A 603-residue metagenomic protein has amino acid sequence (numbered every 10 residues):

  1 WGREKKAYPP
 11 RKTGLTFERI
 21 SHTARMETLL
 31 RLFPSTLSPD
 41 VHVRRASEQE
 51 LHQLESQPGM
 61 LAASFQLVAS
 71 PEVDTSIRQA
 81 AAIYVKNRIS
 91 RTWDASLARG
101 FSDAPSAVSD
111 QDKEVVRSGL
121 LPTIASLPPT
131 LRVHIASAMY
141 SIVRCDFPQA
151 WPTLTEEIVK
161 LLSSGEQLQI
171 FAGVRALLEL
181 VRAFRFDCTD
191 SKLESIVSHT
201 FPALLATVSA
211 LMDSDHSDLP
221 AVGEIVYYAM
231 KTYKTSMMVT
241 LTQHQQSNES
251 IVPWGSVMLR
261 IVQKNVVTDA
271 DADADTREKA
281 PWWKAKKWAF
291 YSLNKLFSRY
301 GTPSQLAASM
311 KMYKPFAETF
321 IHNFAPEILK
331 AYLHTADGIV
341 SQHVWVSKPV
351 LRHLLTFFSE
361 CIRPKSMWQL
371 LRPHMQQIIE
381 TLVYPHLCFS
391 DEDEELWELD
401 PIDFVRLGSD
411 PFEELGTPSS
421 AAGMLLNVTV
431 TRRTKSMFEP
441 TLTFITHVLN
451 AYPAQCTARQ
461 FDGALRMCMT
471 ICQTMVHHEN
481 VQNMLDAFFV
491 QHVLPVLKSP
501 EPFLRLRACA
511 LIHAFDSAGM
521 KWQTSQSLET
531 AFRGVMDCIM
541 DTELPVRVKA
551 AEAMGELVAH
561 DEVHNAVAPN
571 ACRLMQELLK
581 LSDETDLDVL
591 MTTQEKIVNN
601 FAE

Functional and structural regions predicted by a protein language model:
F17-S64: N-terminal alpha-helical scaffolding segments that mark the starts of alpha-solenoid/helical-repeat architectures
R25-L30, M60-D74, A95-T123, A150-L162 (+9 more regions): HEAT/HEAT-like alpha-solenoid repeats
P34-H42, S70-I77, G119-L131, C145 (+16 more regions): Short coil/turn segments at helix-helix junctions and helix-capping linkers within large alpha-helical proteins
T36, L51-E55, Y84-T92, A138-R144 (+12 more regions): Hydrophobic residues within the alpha-helices of tandem HEAT/HEAT-like
R45, A62, W151-P152, Q167-I170 (+13 more regions): Extended alpha-solenoid scaffolds built from HEAT/ARM-like alpha-helical repeats and adjacent low-complexity/polar
A46, A80, G119, H134 (+20 more regions): Alpha-solenoid helical repeat scaffolds
F65, W93-L211, G338, Q342-H477 (+1 more regions): Alpha-helical repeat/alpha-solenoid scaffolds of the HEAT/ARM/MIF4G superfamily and closely related elongated all-alpha
L204-T207, L211, V226-T240, I251-D269 (+3 more regions): Extended alpha-helical scaffold segments
